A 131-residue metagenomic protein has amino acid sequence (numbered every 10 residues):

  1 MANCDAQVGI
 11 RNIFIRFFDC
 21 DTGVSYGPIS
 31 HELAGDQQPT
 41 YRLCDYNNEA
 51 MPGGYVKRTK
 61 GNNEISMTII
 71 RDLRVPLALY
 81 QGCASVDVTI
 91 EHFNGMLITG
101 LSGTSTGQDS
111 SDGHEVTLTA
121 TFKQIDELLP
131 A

Functional and structural regions predicted by a protein language model:
M1-A2, A131: Intrinsic low-complexity, intrinsically disordered segments enriched in polar/basic residues
A2-S66, N94-E115: Solvent-exposed edge beta-strands and adjacent loop segments that serve as assembly or binding interfaces
I65, V86-V88, V116-L118: Hydrophobic residues positioned within well-ordered beta-strands of beta-sheet architectures
T68-R74: A structural micro-motif recognizing beta-strand termini and the immediately following turn/loop segments
R74-T99: Short, acidic/charged, Gly/Pro-enriched secondary-structure junctions
T106-A131: Short, charged interaction patches at domain edges and termini
